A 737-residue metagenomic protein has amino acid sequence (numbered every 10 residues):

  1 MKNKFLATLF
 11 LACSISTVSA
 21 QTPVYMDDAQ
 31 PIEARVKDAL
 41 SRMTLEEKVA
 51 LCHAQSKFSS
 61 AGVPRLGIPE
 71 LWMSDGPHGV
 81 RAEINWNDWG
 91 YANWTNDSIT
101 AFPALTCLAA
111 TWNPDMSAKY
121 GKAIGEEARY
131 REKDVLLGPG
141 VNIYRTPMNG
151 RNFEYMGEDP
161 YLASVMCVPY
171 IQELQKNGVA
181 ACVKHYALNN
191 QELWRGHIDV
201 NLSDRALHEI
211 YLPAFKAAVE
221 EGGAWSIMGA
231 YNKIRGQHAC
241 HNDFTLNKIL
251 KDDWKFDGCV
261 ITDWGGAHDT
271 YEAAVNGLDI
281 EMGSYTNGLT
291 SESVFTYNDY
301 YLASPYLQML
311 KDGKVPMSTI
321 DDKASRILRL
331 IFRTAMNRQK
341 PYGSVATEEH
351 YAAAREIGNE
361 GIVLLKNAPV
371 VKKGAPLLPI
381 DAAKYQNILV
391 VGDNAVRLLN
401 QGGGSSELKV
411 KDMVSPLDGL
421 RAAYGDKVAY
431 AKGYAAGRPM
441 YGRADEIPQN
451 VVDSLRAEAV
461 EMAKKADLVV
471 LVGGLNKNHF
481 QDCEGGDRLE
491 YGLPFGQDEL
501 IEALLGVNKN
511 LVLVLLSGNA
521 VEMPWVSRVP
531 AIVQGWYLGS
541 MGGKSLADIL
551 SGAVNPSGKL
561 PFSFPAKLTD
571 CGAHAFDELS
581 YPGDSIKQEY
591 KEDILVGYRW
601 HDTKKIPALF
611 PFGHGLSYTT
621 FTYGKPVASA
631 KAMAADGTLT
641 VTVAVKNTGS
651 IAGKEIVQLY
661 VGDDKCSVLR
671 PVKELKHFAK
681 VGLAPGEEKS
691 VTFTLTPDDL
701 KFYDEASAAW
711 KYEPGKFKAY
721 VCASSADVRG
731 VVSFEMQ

Functional and structural regions predicted by a protein language model:
M1-P23: Bacterial Sec-dependent N-terminal signal peptides
T17-F702, A709-A726: Glycoside hydrolase catalytic-domain context in secreted enzymes
D727-Q737: Short beta-strand elements
